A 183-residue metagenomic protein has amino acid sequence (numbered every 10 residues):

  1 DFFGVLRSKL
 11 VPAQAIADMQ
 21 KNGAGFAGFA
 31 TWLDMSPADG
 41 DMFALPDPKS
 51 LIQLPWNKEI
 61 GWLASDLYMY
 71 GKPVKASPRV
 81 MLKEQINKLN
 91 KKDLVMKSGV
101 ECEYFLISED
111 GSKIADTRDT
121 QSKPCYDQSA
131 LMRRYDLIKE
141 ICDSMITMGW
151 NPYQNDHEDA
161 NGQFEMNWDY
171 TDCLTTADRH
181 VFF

Functional and structural regions predicted by a protein language model:
D1-N155, T176-R179, F183: ATP/Mg2+-dependent ligation/transfer catalytic cores
L63-M69, F164-T171: Short, hydrophobic beta-strand segments
Q154-N167: Active-site-proximal, well-structured secondary-structure segments within enzyme catalytic domains
